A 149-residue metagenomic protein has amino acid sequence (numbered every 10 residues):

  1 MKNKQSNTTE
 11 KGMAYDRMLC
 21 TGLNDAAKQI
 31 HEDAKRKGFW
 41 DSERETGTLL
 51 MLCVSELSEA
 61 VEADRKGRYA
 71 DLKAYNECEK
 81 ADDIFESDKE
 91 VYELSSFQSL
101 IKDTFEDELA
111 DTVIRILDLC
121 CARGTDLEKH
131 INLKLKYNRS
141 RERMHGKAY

Functional and structural regions predicted by a protein language model:
M1-Y149: Flexible "arm" and connector segments at domain edges
